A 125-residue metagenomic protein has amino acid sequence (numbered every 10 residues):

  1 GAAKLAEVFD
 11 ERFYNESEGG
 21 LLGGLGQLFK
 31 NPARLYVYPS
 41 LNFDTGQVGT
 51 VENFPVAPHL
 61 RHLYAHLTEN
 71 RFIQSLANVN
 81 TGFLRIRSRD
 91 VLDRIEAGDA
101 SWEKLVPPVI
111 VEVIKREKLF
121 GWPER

Functional and structural regions predicted by a protein language model:
G1-R125: Active-site cores that bind ATP or allylic diphosphates and position pyrophosphate for catalysis
